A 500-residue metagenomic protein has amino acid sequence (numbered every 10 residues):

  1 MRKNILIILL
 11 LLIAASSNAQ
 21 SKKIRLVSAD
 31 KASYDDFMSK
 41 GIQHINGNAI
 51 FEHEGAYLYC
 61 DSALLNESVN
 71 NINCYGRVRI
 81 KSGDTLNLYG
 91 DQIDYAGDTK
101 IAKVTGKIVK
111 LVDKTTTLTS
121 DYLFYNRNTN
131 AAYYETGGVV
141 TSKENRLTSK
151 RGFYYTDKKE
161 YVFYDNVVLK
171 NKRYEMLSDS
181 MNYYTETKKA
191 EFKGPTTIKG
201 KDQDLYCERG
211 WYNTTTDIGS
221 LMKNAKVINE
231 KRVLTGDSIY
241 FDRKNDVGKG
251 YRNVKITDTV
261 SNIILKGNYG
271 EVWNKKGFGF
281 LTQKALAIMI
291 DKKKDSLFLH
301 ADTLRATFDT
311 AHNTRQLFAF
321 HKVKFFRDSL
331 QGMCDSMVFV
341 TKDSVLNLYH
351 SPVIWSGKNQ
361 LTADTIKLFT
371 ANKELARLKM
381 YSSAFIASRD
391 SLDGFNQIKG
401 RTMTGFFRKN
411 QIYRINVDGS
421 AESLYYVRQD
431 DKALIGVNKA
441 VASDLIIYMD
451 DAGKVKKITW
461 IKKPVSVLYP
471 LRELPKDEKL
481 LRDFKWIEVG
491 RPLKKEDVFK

Functional and structural regions predicted by a protein language model:
M1-I24: Bacterial Sec-dependent N-terminal signal peptides
A19-K500: N-terminal amphipathic/hydrophobic interface segments
